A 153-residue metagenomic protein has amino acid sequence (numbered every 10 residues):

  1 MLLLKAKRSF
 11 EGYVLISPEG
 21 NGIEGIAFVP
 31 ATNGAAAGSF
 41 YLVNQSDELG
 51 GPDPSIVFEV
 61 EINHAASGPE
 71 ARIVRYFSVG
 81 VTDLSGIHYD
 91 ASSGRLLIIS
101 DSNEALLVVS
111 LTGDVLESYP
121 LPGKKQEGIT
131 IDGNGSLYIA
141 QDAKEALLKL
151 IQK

Functional and structural regions predicted by a protein language model:
M1-K153: Sequence/structural signature of beta-propeller domains
